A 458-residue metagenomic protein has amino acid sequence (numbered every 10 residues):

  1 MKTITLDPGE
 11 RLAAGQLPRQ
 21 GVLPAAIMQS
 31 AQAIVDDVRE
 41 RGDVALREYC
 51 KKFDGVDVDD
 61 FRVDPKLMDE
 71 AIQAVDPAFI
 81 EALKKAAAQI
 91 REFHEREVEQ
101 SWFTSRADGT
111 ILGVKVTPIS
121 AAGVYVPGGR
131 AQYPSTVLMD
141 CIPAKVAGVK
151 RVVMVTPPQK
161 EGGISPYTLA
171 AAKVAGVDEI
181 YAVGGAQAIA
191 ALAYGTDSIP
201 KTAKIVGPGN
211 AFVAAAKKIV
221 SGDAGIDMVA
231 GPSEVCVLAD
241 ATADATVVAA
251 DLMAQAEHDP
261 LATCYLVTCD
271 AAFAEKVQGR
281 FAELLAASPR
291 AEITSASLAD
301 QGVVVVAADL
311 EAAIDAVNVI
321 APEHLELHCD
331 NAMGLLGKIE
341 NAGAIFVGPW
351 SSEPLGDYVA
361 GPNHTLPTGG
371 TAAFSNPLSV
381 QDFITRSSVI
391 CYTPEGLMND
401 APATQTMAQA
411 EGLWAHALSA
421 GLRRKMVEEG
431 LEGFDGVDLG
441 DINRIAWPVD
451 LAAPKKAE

Functional and structural regions predicted by a protein language model:
M1-S120: N-terminal Rossmann-like NAD(P)+-binding subdomain of aldehyde/semialdehyde dehydrogenases
T3-P8, E179-G184, V304-D309: Short acidic-hydrophobic, aromatic-tinged amphipathic segments that line or gate anion-handling sites
E99-T104, G225, A262-V267, A287-L298 (+3 more regions): Flexible, glycine/charged-enriched surface loops at secondary-structure junctions
T104-A170: Conserved small-residue-rich beta-alpha loop and adjacent elements that most often cradle the phosphate/pyrophosphate
V174-V247, D251-A254, H258-T263: Conserved NAD(P)+-binding/catalytic subdomain of aldehyde/semialdehyde dehydrogenases
M228-D300, V304: A conserved active-site cap/scaffold subdomain adjacent to cofactor or substrate pockets
N318-K455: C-terminal core of ALDH-fold dehydrogenases
